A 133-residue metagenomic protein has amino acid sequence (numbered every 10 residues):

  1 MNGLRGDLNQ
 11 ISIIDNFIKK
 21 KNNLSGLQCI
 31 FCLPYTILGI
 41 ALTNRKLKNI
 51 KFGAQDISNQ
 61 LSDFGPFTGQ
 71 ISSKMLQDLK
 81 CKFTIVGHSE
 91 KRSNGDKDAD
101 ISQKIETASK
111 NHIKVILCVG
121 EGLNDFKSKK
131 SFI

Functional and structural regions predicted by a protein language model:
M1-I133: Active-site loop-to-helix "anion-binding N-cap" substructures in soluble metabolic enzymes
